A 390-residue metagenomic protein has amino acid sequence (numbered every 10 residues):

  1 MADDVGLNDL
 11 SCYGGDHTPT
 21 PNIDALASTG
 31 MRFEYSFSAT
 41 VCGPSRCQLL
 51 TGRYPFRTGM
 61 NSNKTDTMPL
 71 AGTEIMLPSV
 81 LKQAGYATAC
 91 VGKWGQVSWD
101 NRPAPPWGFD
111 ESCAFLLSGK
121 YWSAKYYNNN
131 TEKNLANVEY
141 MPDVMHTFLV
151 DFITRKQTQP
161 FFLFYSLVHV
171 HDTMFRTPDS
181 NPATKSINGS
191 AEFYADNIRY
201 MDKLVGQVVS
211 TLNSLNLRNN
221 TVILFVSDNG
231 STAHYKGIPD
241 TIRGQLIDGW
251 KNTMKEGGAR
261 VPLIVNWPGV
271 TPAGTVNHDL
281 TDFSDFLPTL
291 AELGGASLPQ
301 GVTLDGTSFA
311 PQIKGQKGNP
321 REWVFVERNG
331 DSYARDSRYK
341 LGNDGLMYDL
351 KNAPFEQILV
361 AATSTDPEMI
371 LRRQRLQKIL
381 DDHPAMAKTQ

Functional and structural regions predicted by a protein language model:
M1-N343, L350, P354-K388: Formylglycine-dependent sulfatase
